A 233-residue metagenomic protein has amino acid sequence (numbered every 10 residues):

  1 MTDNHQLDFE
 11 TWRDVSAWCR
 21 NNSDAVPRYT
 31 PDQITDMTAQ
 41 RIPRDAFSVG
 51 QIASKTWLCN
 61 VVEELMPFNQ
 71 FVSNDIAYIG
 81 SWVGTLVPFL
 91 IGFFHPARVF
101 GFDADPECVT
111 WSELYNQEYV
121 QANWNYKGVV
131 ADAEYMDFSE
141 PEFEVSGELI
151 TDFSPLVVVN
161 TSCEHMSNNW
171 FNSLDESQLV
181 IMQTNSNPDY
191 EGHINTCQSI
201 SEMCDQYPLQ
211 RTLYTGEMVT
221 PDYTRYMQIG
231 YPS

Functional and structural regions predicted by a protein language model:
M1-V72: S-adenosyl-L-methionine
Q70-V83: Conserved class I S-adenosyl-L-methionine
V83-P96: Conserved SAM-binding loop of SAM-dependent methyltransferases across substrates and taxa, primarily the Class I
A97-F102: Short beta-strand element of Class I
A104-E107: Conserved SAM/SAH-binding beta-strand->alpha-helix loop
T110-P155: S-adenosyl-L-methionine
G147, T151-N169, S186: A short SAM/SAH-binding and catalytic strip from SAM-dependent methyltransferases
S167-G230: C-terminal substrate-binding/active-site "lid" region of AdoMet-derived donor-dependent transferases
